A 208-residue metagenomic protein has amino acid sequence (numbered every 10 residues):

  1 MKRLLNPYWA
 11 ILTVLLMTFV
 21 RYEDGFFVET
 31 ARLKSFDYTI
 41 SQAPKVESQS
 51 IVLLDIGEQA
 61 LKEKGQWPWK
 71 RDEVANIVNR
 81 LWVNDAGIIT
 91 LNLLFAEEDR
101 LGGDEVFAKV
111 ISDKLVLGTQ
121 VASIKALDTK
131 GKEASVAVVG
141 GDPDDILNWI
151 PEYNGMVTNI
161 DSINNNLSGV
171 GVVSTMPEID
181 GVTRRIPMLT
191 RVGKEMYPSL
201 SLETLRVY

Functional and structural regions predicted by a protein language model:
K2-Y208: Non-transmembrane functional regions of envelope-associated proteins
